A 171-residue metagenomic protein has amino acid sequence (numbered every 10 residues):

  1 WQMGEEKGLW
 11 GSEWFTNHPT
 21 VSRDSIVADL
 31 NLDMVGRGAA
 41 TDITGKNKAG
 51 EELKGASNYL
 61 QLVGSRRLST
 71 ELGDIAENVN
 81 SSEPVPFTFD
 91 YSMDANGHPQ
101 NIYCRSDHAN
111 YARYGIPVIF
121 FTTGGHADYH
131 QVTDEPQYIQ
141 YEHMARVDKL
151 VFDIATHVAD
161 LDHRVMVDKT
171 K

Functional and structural regions predicted by a protein language model:
G4-V118: Metal-dependent peptidase/peptidase-like ectodomains
T122-K171: His/Asp/Glu-rich mid-to-C-terminal helical/loop segments that flank catalytic regions of hydrolases
